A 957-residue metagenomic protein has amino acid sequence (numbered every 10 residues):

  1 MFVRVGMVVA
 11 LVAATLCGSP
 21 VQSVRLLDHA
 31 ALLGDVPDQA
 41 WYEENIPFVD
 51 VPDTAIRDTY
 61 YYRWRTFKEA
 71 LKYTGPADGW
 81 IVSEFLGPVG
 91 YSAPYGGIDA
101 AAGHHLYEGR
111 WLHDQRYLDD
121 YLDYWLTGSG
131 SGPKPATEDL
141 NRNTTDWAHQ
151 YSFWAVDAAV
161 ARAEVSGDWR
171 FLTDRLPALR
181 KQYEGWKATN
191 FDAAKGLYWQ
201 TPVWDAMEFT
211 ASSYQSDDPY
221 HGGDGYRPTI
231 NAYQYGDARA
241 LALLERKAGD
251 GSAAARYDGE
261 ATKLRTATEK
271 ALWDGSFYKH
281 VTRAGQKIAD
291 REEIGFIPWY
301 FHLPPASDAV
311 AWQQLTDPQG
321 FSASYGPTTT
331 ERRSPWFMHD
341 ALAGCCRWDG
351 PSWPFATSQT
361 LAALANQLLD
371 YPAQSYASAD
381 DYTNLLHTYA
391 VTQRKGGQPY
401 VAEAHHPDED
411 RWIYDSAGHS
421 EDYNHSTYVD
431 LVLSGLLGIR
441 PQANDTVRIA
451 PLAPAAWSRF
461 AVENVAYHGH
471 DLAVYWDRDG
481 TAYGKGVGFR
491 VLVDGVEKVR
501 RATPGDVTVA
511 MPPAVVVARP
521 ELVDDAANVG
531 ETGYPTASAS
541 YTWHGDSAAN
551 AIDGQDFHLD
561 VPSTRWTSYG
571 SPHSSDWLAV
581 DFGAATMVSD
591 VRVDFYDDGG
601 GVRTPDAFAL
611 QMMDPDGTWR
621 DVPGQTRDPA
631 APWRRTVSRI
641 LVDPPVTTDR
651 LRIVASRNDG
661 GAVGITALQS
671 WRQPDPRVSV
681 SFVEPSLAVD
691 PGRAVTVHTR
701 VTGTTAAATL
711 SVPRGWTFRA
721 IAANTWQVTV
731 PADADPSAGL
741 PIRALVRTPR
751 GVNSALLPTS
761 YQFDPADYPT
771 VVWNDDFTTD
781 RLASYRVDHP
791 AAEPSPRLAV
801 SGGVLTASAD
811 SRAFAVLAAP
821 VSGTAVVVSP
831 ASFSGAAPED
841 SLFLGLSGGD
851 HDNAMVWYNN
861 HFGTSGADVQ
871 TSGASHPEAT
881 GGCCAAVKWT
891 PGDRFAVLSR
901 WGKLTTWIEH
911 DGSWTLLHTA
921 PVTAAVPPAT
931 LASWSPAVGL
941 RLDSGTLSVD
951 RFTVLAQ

Functional and structural regions predicted by a protein language model:
P20-Y95, E164, W169-F171, L176-A188 (+7 more regions): Acidic/polar, glycine-enriched structural segments that form the non-catalytic walls/loops of the carbohydrate-binding
D35, Y95-M207, R227-Y235, I288 (+3 more regions): Aromatic-rich carbohydrate-recognition surfaces in CAZymes
R57-P94, L112-T145, A188-Y226, T266-S352 (+1 more regions): Extended glycan-interaction surfaces of carbohydrate-active proteins
A248-T282, V310-G469: Non-catalytic carbohydrate-binding regions of carbohydrate-active enzymes
D560-D621, T636-R677: Aromatic, loop-rich ligand-recognition surfaces of beta-strand-rich domains
A807-G866: Secretory/extracellular carbohydrate-interaction modules and structurally similar beta-sandwich "look-alikes"
T871-A896: Short, aromatic/His-centered strand-loop micro-motif at the edge of beta-sheets
A924-Q957: Ligand-recognition surfaces built from glycine- and aromatic
